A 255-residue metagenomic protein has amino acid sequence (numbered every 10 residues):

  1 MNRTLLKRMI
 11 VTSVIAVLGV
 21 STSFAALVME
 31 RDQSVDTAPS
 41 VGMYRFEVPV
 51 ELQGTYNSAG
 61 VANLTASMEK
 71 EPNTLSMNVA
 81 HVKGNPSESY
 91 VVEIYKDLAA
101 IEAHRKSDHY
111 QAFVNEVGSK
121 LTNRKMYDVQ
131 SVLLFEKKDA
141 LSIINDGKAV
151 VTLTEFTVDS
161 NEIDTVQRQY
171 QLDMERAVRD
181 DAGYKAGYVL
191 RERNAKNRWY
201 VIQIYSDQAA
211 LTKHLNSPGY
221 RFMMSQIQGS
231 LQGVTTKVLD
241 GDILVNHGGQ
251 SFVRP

Functional and structural regions predicted by a protein language model:
N2-S13: Bacterial N-terminal signal peptides that target proteins for export
V11-S21: Bacterial N-terminal signal peptides
A25-A38, N78-S87, A112-V150, E155-D159 (+2 more regions): Glycine-rich beta-strand-turn "strand-cap" elements at beta-sheet edges
V28-E47, T65-M68: N-terminal "mature head" segments of proteins
R45-E47, V92-I94, T157, I202-I204: Short hydrophobic/aromatic beta-strand micro-patches that form the beta-sheet surface supporting nucleotide- or nucleic
E47-A59, T157-Q167: Short, surface-exposed ligand-recognition loops at beta-strand->loop->(often short) alpha-helix junctions that present
A62-N78, I94-D128, R176-K185, I204-D240: An amphipathic, aromatic/His-enriched active-site/gating alpha helix that lines ligand/cofactor pockets
S160-Y188: A mid-sequence, solvent-exposed acidic-amphipathic segment
